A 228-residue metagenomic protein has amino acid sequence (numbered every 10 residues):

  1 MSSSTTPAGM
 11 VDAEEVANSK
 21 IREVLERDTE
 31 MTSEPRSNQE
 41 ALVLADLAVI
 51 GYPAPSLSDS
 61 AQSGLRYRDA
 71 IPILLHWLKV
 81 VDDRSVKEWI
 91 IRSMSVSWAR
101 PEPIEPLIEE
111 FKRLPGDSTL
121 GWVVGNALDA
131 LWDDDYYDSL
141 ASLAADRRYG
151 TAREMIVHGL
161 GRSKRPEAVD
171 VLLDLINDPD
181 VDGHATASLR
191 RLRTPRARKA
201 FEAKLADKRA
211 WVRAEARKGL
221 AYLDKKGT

Functional and structural regions predicted by a protein language model:
D12-E15, S19, E23-S33, A45-Y67 (+10 more regions): Structural detector for internal amphipathic alpha-helices that build alpha-solenoid repeat scaffolds
S37: Intrinsically disordered, Lys/Arg-rich low-complexity segments
E105-L107: An exposed acidic His-Trp-rich patch
R113-P115: Helix-loop junctions that connect tandem helical modules in alpha-solenoid scaffolds
L205-A210: TPR/TPR-like (Sel1-like) alpha-helical repeat modules
